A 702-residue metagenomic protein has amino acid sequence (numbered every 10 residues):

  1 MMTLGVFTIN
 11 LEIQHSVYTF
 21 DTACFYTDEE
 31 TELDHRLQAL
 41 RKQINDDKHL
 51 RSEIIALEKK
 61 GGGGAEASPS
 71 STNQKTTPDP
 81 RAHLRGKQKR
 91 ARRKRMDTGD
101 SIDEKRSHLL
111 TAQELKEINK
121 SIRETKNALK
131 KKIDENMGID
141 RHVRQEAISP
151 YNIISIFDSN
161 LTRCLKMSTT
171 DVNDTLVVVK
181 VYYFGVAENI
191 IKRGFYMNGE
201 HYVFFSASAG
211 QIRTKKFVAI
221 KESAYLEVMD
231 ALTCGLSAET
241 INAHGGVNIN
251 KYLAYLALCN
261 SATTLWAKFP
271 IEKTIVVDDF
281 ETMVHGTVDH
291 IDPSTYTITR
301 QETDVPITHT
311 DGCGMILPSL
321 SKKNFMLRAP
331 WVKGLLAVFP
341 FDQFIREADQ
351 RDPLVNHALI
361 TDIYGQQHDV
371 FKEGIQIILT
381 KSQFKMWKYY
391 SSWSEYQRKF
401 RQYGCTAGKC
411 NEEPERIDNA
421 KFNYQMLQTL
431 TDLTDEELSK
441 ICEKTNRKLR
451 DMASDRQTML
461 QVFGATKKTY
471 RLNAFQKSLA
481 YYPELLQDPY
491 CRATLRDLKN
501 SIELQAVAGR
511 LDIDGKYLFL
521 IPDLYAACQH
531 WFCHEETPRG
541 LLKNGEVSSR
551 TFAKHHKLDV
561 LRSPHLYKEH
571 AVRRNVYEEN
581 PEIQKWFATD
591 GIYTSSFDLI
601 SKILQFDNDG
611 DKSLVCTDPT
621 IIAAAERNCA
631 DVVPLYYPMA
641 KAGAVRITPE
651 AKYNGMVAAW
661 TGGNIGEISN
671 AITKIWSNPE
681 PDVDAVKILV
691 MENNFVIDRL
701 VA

Functional and structural regions predicted by a protein language model:
M1-G64, P69, N73-K75, D79-R81 (+4 more regions): Conserved small-residue
D559-L561, S613-C616: Short hydrophobic-aromatic micro-motifs
K602-L604, V615-A630: Short active-site loop/helix that positions an aromatic residue
N628-T648: Short, conserved aromatic-histidine micro-motifs
